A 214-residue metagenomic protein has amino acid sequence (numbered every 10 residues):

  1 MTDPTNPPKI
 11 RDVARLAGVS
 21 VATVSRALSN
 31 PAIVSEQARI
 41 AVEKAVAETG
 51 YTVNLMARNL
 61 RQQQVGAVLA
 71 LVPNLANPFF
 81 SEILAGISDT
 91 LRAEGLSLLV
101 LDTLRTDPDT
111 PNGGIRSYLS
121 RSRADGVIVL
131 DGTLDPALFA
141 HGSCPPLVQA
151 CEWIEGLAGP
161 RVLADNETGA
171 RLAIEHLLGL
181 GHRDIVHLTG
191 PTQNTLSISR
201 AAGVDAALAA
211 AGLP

Functional and structural regions predicted by a protein language model:
M1-T5, A67-E175: Alpha-helical recognition/docking segments in bacterial nutrient-uptake and carbohydrate-utilization systems
M1-V65: N-terminal helix-turn-helix DNA-binding module of bacterial transcription factors
I10, V42, I87, A173 (+1 more regions): Aromatic/hydrophobic pocket-lining residues that form π-stacking "cages" and hydrophobic walls in ligand
V21-R26, L60-A76, G86, H176 (+1 more regions): Short beta-strand segments enriched in small/hydrophobic residues
R171-A211: An alpha-beta-alpha
